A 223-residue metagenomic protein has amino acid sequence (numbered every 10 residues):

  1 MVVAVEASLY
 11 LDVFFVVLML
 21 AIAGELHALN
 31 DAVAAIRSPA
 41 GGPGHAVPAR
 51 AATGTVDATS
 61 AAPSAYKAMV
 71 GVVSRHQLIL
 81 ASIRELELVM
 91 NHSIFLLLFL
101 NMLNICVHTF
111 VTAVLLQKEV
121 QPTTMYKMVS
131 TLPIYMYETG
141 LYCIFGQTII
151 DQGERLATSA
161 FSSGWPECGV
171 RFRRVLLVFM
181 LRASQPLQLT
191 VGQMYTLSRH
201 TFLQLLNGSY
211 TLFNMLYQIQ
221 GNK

Functional and structural regions predicted by a protein language model:
M1-K223: Membrane-embedded alpha-helical segments and the immediately adjacent membrane-proximal loops of multi-pass integral
